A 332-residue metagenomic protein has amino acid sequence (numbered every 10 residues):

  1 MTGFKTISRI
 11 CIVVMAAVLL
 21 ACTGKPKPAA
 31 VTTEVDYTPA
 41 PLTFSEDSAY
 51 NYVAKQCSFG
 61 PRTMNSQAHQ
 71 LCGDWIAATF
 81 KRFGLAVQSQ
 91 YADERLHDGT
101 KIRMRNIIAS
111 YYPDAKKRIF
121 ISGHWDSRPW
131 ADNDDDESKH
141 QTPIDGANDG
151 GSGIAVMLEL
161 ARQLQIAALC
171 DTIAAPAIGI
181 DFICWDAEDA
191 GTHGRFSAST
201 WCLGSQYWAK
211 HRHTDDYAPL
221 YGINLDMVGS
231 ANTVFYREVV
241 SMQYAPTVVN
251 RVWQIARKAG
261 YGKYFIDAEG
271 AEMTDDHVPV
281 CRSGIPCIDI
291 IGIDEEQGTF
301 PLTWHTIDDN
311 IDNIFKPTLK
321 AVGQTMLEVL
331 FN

Functional and structural regions predicted by a protein language model:
T2-C11: Bacterial N-terminal signal peptides that target proteins for export
V18-A21: C-terminal motif of bacterial Sec signal peptides marking the signal peptidase cleavage site
P26-C72, F83, G298-N313: N-terminal capping segment at the start of a domain
V35-T43, S58-Q67, E94-H97, K139-G151 (+5 more regions): Second-shell loop/turn segments in exported
N51-D114: A non-catalytic alpha/beta surface segment that caps or lines the substrate-entry region of metallo-dependent hydrolase
R62-M64, E94-R95, D114-A115, W125-P129 (+6 more regions): Solvent-exposed loop/turn segments at secondary-structure junctions within structured extracellular/periplasmic domains
Y91-D93, K101, Y221, V228-N332: Active-site-adjacent substrate-binding region of metalloamidase/peptidase-like peptide-processing proteins
Q141-T247, E272: Acidic/histidine-rich catalytic neighborhood of metal-dependent amide-processing enzymes
